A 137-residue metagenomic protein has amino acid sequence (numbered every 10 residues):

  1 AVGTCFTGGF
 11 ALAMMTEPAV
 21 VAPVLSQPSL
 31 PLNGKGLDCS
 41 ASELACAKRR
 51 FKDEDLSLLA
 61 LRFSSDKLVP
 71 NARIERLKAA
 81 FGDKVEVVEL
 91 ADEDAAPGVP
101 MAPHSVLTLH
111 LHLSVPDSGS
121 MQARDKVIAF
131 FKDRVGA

Functional and structural regions predicted by a protein language model:
A1-A41: Primarily recognizes the serine-hydrolase "nucleophile elbow" in alpha/beta-hydrolase and SGNH/GDSL folds
G3, G8-G9, G34-G36, G82 (+3 more regions): Residue-identity detector for glycine
G3, K78, V127-I128: Generic intrinsically disordered, low-complexity segments enriched for polar/acidic and small residues
G3-F6, L56-A60, H110, S114: A near-ubiquitous, low-amplitude feature marking generic local secondary-structure context
P31-D92: The feature captures the conserved acid-bearing segment of alpha/beta-hydrolase catalytic domains
K84-A137: C-terminal catalytic histidine-bearing segment of alpha/beta-hydrolase fold enzymes
